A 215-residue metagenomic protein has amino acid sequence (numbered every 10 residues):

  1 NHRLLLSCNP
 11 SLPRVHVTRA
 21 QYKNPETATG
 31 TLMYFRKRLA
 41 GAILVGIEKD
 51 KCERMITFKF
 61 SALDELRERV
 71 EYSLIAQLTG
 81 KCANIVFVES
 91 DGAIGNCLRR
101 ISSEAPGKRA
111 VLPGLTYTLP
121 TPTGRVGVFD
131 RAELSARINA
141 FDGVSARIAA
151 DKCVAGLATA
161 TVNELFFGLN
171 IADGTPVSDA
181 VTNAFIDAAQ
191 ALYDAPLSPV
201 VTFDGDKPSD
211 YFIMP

Functional and structural regions predicted by a protein language model:
N1-P215: Extended, highly charged segments
